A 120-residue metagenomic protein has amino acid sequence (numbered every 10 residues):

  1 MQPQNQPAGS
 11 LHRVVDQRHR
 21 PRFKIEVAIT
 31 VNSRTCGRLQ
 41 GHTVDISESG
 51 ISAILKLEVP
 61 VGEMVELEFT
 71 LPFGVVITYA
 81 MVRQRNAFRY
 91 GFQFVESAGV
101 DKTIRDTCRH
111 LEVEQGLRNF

Functional and structural regions predicted by a protein language model:
M1-I46, D106-F120: N-terminal helix initiation/capping motif
R20, I54-V59: Short, surface-exposed secondary-structure edge patches
V27-N32, E63-V75, R118: Short conserved beta-strand and strand-loop elements enriched in small hydrophobics with frequent Asp/Gly
R34, E48, R85-Y90: Short, conserved beta-turn/loop elements at beta-strand boundaries and strand-helix junctions
G41-H42, T78-R83: Short beta-strand-centered aromatic/proline hotspots
I51-L55, F88-E96: Short, solvent-exposed secondary-structure boundary/capping segments
G91, G99-R109: A short macromolecule-binding patch
